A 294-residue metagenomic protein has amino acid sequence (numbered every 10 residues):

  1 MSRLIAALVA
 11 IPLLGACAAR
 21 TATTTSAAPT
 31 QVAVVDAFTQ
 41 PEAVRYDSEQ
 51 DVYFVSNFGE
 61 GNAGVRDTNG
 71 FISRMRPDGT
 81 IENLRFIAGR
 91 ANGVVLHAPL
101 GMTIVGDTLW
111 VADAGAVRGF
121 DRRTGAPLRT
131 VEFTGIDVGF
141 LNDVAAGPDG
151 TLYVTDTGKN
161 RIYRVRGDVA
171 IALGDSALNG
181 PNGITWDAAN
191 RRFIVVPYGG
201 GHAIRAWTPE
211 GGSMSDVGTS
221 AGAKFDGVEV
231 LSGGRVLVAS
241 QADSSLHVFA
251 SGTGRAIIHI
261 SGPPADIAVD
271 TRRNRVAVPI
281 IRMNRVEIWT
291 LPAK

Functional and structural regions predicted by a protein language model:
L14-A16: C-terminal motif of bacterial Sec signal peptides marking the signal peptidase cleavage site
A18-R20: Bacterial signal peptide processing site
P29-V35, T80-G93, A126-T134, V169-D175 (+2 more regions): A short beta-strand motif characteristic of beta-propeller blades
F38-Q50, G61, R90-T108, T134-L152 (+4 more regions): Beta-rich, blade/repeat-based domains predominating in secreted/periplasmic proteins but also intracellular
V55-G59, D113, D156, V196-P197 (+2 more regions): Recurrent small/Gly-Pro-centered beta-turn motifs in extracellular repeat architectures
V55-N69: Short, conserved, GDST-rich strand-edge loop motifs in beta-rich repeat architectures
G59-A63, A116, K159-R161, G200-H202 (+2 more regions): Short glycine/acidic-enriched loop and turn motifs that connect beta-strands
M75-T80, D121-A126, V165-V169, T208-G212 (+2 more regions): Short loop/turn segments that connect beta-strands within beta-propeller blades
